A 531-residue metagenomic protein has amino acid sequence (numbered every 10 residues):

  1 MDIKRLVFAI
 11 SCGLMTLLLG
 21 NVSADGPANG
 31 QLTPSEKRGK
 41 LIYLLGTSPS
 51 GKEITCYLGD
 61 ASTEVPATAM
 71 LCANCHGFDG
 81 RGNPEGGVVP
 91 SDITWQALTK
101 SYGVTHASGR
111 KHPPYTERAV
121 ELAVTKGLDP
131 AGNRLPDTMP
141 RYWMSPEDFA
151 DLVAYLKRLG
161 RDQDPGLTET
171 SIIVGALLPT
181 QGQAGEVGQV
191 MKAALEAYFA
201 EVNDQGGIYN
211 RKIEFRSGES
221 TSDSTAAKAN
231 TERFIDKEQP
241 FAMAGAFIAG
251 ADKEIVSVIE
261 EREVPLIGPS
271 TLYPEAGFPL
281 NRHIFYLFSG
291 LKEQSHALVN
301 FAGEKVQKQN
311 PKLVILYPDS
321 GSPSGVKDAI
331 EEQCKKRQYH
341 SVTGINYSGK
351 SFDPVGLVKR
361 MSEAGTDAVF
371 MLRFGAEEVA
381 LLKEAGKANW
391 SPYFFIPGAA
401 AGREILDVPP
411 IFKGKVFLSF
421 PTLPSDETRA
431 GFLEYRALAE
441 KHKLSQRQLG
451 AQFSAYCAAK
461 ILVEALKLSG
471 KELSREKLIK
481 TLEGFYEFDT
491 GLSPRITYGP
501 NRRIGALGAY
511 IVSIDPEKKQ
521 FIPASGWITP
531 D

Functional and structural regions predicted by a protein language model:
D25-P66, G109: Electrostatic cytochrome c docking/interface patches
L32-R38, Y115-P130, P140-P165: C-terminal capping alpha-helices of c-type cytochrome domains
L44-S48, N74-G82, T125-D129, K157-R158: Detector for the c-type heme attachment site
T55-E117, T138-M144: Gly/Gly-Pro-rich "capping" loops immediately C-terminal to redox-active cysteine motifs in periplasmic/lumenal
Q163, E169-S171, E186-A193, G206-F278 (+3 more regions): Beta-alpha junction/loop-to-helix N-cap segments that form part of ligand/metal-binding clefts
Q239-G344, Y393-L418: Extracytoplasmic ligand/sensor domains, especially the bilobed periplasmic-binding protein
L382-Y456, A524-P530: Extracellular/periplasmic periplasmic-binding protein-like sensory domains
K441-Q452, V463-F521: Segments of small-molecule ligand-sensing domains
